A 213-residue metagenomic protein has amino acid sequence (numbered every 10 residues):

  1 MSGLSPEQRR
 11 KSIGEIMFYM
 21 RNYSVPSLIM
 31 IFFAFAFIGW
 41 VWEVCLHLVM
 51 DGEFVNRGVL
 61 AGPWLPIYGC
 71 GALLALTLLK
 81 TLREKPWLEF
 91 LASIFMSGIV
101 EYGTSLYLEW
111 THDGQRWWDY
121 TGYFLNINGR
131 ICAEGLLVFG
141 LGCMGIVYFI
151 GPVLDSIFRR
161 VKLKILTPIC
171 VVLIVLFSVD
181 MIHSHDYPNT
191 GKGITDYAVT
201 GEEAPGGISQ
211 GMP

Functional and structural regions predicted by a protein language model:
M1-P213: Aromatic-rich, lipid-facing transmembrane alpha helices and their immediate juxtamembrane interface loops in integral
